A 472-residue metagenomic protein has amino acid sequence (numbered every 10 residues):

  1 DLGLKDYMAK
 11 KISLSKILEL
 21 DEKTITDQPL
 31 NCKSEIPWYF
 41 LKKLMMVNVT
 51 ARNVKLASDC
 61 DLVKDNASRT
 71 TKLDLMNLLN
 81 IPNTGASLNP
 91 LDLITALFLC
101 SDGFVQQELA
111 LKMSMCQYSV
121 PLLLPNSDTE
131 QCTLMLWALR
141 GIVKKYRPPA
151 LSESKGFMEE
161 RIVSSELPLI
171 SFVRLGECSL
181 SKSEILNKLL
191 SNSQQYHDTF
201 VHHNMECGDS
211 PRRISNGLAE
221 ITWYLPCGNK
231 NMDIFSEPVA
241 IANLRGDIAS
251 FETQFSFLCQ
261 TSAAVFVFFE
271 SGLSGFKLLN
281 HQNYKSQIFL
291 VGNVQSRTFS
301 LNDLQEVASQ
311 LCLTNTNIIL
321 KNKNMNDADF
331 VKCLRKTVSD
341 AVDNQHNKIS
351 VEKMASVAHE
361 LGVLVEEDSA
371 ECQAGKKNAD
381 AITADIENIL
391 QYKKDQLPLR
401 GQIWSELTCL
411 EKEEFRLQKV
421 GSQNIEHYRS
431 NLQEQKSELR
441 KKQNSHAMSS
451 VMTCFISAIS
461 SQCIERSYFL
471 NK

Functional and structural regions predicted by a protein language model:
D1-K472: Conserved GTPase G-domain substructure that encodes guanine base recognition and part of the catalytic core, centered
